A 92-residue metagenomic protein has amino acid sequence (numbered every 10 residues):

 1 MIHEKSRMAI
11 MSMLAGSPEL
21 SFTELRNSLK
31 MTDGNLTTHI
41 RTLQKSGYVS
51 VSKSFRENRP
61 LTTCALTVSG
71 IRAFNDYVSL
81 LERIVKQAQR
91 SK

Functional and structural regions predicted by a protein language model:
M1-N35, S54-E57, L61-A65: N-terminal helix-turn-helix DNA-binding core of bacterial DNA-binding proteins
S12-M13, I71-K92: Amphipathic alpha-helical dimerization/coiled-coil segments that flank or bridge DNA-binding/regulatory modules
N27, Q44-K45: Alpha-helical residues within the helix-turn-helix
I40-R41: Short, hydrophobic-biased segments on the C-terminal half of alpha helices that form "recognition helices"
L66-G70: Accessory beta->alpha helical hairpin/"wing" motif in late/C-terminal subdomains of nucleic-acid enzymes
